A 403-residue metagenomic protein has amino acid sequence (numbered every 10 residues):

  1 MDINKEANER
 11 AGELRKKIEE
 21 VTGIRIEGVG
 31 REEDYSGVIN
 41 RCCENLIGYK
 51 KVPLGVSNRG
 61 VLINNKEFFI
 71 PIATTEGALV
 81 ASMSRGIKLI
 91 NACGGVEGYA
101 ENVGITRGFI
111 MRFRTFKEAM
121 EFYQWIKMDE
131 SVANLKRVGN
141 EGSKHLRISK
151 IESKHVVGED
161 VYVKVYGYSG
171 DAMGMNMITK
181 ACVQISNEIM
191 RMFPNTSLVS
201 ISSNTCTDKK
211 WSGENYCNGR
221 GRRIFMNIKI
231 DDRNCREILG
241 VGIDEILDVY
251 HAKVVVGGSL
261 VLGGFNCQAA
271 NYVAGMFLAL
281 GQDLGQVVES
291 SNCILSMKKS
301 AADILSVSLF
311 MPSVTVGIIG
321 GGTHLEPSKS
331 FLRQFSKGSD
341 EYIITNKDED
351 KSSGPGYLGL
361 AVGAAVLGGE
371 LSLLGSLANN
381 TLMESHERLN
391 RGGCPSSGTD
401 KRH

Functional and structural regions predicted by a protein language model:
M1-G77, S82-S84, L89, A100-G104 (+2 more regions): Acidic/polar, glycine-rich intrinsically disordered N-terminal extensions of enzymes
G48-A81, S169-I178, V255-Q282, A365-A378: Conserved phosphate/anionic-ligand binding catalytic regions in large, soluble enzymes, centered on
G48-G158, V163: Small-residue-rich
F69-G94, M128-K144, Y272, M276-F335: Long, charge-patterned amphipathic alpha-helical coiled-coil/hairpin "stalk" segments used as oligomerization
T115-E118, G167-M173, T315, F335-S339: A generic structural motif
E141-H155, M192-N204, E245-Y250, D283-S291 (+3 more regions): Flexible, glycine/charged-enriched surface loops at secondary-structure junctions
D171-H324: Glycine-rich anion/phosphate-binding loop at the beta-strand->alpha-helix junction
S306-H403: Internal helix-turn-beta structural module
